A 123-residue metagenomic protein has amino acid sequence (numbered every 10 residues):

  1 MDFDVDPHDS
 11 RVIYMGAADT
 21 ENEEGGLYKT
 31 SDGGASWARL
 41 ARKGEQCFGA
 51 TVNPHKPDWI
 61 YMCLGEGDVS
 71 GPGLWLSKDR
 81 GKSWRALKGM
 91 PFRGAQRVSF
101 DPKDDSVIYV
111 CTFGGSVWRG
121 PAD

Functional and structural regions predicted by a protein language model:
M1-D123: Extracellular glycan-interacting surfaces
